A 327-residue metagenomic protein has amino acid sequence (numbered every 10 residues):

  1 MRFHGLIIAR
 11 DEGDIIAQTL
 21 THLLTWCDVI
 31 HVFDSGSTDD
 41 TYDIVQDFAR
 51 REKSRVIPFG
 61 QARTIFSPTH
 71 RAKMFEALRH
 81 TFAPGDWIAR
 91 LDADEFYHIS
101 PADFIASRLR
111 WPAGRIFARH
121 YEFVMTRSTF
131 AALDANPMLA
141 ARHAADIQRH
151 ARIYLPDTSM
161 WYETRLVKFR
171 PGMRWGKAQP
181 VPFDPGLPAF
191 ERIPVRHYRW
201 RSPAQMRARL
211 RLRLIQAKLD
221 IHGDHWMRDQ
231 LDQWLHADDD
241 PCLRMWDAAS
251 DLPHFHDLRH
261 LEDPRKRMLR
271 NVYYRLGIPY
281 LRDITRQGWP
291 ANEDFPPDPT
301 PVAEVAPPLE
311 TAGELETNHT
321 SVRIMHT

Functional and structural regions predicted by a protein language model:
R2-H4: Cell-envelope/extracellular polymer assembly enzymes that use nucleotide-activated donors
D11-D28: Short, well-formed alpha-helical segments that are part of the catalytic scaffolds of diverse glycosyltransferases
H31: Conserved beta-strand positions in the Rossmann-like core of class I SAM-dependent methyltransferases
D34-V45, A62-F66, D92: A conserved acidic beta->alpha catalytic loop
R50-T69, K73: Conserved donor nucleotide-binding strand/loop of the catalytic core
P68-F75, I99-T327: Catalytic-site signature of metal-activated, phosphate-bearing donor transferases, centered on the GT-A/GT-A-like
A72-W87: Active-site nucleotide-sugar/metal-binding loop of Leloir-type enzymes
P84-H98: Short beta-strand-to-loop acidic/aromatic patch adjacent to the donor-nucleotide binding site
